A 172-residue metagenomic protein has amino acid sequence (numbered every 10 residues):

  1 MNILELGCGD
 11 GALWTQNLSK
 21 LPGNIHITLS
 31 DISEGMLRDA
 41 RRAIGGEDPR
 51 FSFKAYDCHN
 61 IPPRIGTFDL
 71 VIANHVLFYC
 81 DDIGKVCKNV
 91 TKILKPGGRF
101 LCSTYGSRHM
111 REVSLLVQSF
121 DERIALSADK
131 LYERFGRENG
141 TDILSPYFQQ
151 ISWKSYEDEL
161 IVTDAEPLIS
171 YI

Functional and structural regions predicted by a protein language model:
N2-I61: Class I SAM-dependent methyltransferase SAM/SAH-binding core
H59-V71: A short acidic, Gly/Pro-enriched loop at the edge of an enzyme's catalytic core that lines a small-molecule cofactor
L70-I83: A short SAM/SAH-binding and catalytic strip from SAM-dependent methyltransferases
C80-D81, L94-P96: Helix-to-beta-strand junctions that scaffold the AdoMet/dcAdoMet cofactor pocket in Class I SAM-dependent enzymes
G84, G97-D164: Conserved catalytic/acceptor-binding region of the Class I
K85-N89: Short, conserved SAM-binding segment of the class I
I169-I172: C-terminal lobe and adjacent flexible extensions of AdoMet/dcAdoMet transferase-like proteins
